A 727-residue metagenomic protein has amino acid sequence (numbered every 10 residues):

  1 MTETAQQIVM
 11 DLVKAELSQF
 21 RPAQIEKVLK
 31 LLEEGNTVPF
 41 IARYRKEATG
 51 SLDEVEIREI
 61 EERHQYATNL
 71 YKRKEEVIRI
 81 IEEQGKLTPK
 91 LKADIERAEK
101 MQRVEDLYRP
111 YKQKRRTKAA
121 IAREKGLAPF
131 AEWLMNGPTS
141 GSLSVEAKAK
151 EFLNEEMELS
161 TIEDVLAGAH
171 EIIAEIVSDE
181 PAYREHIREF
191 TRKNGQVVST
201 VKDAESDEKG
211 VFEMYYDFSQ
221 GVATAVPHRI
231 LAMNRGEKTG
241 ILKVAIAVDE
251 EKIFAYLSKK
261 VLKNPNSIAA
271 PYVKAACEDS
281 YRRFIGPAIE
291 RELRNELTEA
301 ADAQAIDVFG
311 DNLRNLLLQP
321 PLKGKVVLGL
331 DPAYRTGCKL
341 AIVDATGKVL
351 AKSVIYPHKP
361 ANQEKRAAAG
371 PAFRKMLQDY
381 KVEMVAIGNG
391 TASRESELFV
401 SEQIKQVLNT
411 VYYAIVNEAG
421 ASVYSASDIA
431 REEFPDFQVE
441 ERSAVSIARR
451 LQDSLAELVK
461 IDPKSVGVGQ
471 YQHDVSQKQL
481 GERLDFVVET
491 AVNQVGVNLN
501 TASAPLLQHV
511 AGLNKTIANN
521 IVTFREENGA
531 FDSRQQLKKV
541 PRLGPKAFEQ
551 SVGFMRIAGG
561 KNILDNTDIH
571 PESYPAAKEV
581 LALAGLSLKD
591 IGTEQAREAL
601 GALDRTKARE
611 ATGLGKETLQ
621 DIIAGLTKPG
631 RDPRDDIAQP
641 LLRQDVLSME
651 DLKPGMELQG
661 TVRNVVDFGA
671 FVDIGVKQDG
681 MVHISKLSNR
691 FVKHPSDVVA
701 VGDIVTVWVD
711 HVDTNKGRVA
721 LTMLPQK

Functional and structural regions predicted by a protein language model:
M1-E26, E33: Generic start-of-chain signal for non-secretory N-termini
I8-V9, T68-K86, E96, E432-A530 (+4 more regions): Long, highly charged, low-complexity intrinsically disordered interaction regions that mediate electrostatic DNA/RNA
K30-E33, P110, I121-E124, A232-G236 (+15 more regions): Replace "in large, NTP-powered and nucleic-acid-processing enzymes" with "in large, NTP-powered factors and other
Y44-K46, D249, P332, A345-T346 (+10 more regions): Short, ordered loop/turn segments at secondary-structure junctions
D53-E59, Y66, L70-G329, A333-D436 (+1 more regions): Duplex nucleic acid-engaging cores and interfaces of nucleic-acid transaction enzymes
D94, L107-Y108, G236-E251, K260-I285 (+2 more regions): Structured, non-catalytic alpha/beta "coupling" segments that mediate domain-domain communication and provide generic
E189-Q196, L330-Y334, G390-E395, V416-V423 (+5 more regions): A glycine-rich phosphate-binding loop feature that marks nucleotide/adenosyl-phosphate handling sites
G560-K561, D565-K727: Single-stranded RNA-binding regions, centering on S1/OB-family and related RNA-binding modules
